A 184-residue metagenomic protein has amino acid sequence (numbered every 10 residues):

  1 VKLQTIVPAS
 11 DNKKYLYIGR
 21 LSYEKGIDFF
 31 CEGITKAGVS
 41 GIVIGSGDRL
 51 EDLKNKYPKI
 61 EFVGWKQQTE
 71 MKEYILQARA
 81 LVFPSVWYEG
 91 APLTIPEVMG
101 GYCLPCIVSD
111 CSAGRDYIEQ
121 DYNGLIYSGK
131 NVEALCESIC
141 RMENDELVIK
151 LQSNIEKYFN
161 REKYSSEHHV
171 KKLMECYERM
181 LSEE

Functional and structural regions predicted by a protein language model:
V1-K13, K54: Acidic anion/phosphate-binding donor-loop and adjacent secondary structure in glycosyltransferase catalytic cores
K13-K36, D48-D52: A conserved mid-protein helix/loop that constitutes part of the nucleotide-sugar donor-binding site
E51-T69: Nucleotide-activated donor-binding/catalytic signature segment of Leloir-type glycosyltransferases, i.e., the conserved
W65, E73-A78: Short alpha-helical donor nucleotide-sugar binding micro-motif in glycosyltransferases
L76-G90, L104: Acidic donor-binding loop of glycosyltransferase active sites
G100, D110-D121, L125-I126: Short acidic/histidine- and often glycine-rich active-site loop of Leloir-type glycosyltransferases that engages
Q120-D121, L125-V132, C140-E146: Conserved acidic donor-binding segment of nucleotide-sugar-dependent glycosyltransferases
E146-L181: A charged, aromatic-enriched C-terminal amphipathic alpha-helix characteristic of glycosyltransferases across folds
